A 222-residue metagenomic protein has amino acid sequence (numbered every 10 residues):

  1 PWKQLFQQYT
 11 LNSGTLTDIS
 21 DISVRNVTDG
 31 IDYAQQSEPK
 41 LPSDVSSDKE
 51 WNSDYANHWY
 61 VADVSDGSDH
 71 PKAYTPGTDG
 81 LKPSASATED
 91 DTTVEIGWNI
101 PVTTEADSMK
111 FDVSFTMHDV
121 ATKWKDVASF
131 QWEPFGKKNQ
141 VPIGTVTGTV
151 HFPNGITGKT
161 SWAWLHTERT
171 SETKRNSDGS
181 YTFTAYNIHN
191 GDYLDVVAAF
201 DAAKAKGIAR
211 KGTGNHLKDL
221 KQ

Functional and structural regions predicted by a protein language model:
P1-Q222: Lumenal/extracellular ectodomains and adaptor appendage modules of the eukaryotic vesicle/secretory system
